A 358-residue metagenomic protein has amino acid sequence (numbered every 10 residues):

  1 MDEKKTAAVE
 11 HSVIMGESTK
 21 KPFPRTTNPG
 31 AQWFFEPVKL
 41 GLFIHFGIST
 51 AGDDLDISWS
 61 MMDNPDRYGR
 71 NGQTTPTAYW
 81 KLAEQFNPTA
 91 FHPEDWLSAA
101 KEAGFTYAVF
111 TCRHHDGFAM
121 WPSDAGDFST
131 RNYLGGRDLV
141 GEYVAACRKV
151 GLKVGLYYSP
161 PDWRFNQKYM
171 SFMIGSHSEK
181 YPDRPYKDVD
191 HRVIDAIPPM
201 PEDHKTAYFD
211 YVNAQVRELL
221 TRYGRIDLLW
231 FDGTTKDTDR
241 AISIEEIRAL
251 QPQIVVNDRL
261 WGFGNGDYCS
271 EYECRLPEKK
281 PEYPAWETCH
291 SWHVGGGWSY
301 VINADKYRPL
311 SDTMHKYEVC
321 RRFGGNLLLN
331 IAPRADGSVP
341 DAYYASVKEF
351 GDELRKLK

Functional and structural regions predicted by a protein language model:
D2-K358: Mature catalytic domains of secreted/periplasmic carbohydrate-active enzymes
